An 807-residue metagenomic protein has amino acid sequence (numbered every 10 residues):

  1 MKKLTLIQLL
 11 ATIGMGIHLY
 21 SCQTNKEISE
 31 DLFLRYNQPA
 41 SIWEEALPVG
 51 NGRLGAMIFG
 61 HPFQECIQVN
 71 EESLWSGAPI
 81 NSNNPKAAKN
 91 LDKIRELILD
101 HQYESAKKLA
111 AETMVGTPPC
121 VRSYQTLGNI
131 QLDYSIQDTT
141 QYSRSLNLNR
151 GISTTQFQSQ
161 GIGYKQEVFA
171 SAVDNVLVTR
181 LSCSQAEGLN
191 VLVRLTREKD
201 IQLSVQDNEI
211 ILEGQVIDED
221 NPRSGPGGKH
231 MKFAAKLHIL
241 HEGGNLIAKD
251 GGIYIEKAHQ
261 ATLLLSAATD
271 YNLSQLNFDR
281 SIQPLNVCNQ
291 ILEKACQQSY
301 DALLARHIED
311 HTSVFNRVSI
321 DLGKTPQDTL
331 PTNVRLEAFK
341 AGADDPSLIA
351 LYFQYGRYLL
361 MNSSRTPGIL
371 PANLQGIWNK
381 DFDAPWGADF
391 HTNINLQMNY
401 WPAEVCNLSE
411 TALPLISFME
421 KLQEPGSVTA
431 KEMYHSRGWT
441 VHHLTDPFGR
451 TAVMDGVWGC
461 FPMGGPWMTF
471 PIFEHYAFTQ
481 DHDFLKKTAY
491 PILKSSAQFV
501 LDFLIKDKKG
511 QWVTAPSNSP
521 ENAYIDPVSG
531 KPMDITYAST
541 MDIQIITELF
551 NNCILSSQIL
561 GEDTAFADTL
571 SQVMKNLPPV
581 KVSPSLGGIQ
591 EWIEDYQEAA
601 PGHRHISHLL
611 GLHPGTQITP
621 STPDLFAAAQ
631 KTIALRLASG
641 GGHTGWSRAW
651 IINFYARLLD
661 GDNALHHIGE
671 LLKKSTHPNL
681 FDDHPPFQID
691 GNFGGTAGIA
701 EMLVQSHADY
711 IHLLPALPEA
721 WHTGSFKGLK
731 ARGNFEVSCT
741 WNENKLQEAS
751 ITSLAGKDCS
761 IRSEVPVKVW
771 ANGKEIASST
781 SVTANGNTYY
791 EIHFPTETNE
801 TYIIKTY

Functional and structural regions predicted by a protein language model:
M1-E27: Bacterial Sec-dependent N-terminal signal peptides
N25-V457, E474-Y476, K494-A497, Q511-W512 (+7 more regions): Aromatic-residue-lined binding/catalytic grooves and analogous aromatic/hydrophobic interfacial grooves in multimeric
A350-L351, F390-N395, N407, G459-F470 (+6 more regions): Aromatic- and histidine-enriched alpha-helix N-cap/loop-to-helix transition segments that scaffold the rims
G368-D389, V500, I505-N522, G587 (+2 more regions): Short, surface-exposed recognition loops and adjoining beta-strand edges that mediate ligand/DNA contacts, enriched
Q375-G387, V441-C460, S519-A538, K674-P685: Acidic/His metal-coordination segments adjacent to aromatic residues that form catalytic metal sites in metalloenzymes
F461-E474, G510, A515-N518: Core alpha/beta catalytic barrel or barrel-like domain that forms the active/cofactor pocket in diverse metabolic
E474-H475, T479, F484, T488-A489 (+4 more regions): Non-catalytic carbohydrate-binding regions of carbohydrate-active enzymes
S495-S556: Acidic/histidine-rich catalytic neighborhood
